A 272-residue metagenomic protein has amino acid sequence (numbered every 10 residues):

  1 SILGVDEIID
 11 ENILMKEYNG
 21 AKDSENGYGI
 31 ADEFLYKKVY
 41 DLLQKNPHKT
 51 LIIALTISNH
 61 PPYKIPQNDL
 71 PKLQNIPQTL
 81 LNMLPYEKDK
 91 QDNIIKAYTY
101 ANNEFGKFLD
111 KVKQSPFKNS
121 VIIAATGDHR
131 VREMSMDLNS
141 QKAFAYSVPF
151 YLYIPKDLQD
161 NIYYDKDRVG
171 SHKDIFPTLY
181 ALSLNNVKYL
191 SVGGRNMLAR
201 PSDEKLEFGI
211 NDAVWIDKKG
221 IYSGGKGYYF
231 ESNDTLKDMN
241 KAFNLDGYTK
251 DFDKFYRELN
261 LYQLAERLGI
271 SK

Functional and structural regions predicted by a protein language model:
S1-K272: Solvent-exposed soluble domains appended to multi-pass membrane proteins
